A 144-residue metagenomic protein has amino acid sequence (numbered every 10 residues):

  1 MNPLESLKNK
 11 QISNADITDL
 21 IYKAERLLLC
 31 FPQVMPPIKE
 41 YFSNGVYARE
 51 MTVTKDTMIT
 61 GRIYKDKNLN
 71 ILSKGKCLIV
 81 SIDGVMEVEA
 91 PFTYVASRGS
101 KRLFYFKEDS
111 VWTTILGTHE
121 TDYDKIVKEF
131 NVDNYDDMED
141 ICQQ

Functional and structural regions predicted by a protein language model:
M1-E50, M138-Q144: A short, N-terminal "cap"/entry segment at the start of jelly-roll beta-barrel domains of the cupin/DSBH fold
V46-K65: Conserved short histidine dyad/triad with adjacent acidic residue
T52, S81-L103: Short acidic-glycine-tyrosine-enriched beta hairpin
T57, F92, S100, E108-S110: Surface-exposed loop/turn positions
I59-Y64, S81, F104-Y105: Short histidine-centered beta-strand/loop micro-motifs that create catalytic or ligand/metal-coordination sites
Y64-D83: Glycine- and acidic-residue-biased ligand/ion/polar-headgroup-sensing regions
K107-Q144: Double-stranded beta-helix
